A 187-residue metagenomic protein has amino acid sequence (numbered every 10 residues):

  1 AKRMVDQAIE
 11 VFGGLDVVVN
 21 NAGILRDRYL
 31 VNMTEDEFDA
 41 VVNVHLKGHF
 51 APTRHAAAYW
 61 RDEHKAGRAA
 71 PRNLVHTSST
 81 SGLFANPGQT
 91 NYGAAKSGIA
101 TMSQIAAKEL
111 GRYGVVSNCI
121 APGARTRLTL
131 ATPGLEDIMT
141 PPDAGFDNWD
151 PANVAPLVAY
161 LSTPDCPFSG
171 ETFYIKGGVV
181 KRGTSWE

Functional and structural regions predicted by a protein language model:
Q7-V18, R26, A69: A glycine-rich helix->loop->beta "capping" turn within Rossmann-like NAD(P)(H)-dependent oxidoreductase domains
Y29-L30, E37-D39: Substrate-binding pocket helix/loop in short-chain dehydrogenase/reductase
M33, A85-G93, I105: Active-site loop-to-helix junction immediately N-terminal to the catalytic Tyr of the SDR YXXXK motif in Rossmann-fold
T53, A95, S103: Active-site helix of classical SDR
S79: Residue(s) in the substrate-gating loop at a strand-loop-helix junction that position the organic substrate next
F84, A100, I105-V115, P164-P167: Active-site-adjacent segment of SDR/Rossmann-fold oxidoreductases
T140-E187: C-terminal helical subdomain
